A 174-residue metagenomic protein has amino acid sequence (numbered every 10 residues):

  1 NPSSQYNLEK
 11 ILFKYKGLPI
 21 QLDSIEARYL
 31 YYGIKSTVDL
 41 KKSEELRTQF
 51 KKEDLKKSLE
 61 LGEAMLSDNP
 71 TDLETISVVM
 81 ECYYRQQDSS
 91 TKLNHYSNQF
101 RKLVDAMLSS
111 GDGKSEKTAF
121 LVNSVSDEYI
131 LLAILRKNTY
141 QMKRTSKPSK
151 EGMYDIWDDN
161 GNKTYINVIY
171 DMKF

Functional and structural regions predicted by a protein language model:
N1-L61, S115-F174: N-terminal alpha-helical interaction modules that lie
S4, T75-I76, L93: TPR alpha-solenoid repeat register
D39, L73-E74: Helix-start (N-cap) detector for alpha-helical repeat units in TPR-like alpha-solenoids, especially tetratricopeptide
T48-Q49, M65, M80-Y84: Residue-level signature for tetratricopeptide repeat
A64-M65, F100: Canonical positions in the second alpha-helix
N69-T71, V104-D105: Short coil turns that delineate tetratricopeptide repeat
V78-V79, Y96: Canonical tetratricopeptide repeat
Y84-L108, R136: TPR/TPR-like (Sel1-like) alpha-helical repeat modules
